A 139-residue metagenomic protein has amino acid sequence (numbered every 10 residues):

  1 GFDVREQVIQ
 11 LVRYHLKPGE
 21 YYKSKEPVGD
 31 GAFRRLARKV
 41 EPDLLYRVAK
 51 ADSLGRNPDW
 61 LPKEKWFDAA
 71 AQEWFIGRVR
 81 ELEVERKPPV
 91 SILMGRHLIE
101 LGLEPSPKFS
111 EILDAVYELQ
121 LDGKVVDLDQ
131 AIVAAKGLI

Functional and structural regions predicted by a protein language model:
G1-A70: Divalent metal-dependent catalytic cores for phosphoryl transfer on phosphate-bearing substrates
R56-I139: Charged substrate- and nucleic-acid-binding regions of tRNA-handling and nucleotidyl-transfer enzymes, centered on
